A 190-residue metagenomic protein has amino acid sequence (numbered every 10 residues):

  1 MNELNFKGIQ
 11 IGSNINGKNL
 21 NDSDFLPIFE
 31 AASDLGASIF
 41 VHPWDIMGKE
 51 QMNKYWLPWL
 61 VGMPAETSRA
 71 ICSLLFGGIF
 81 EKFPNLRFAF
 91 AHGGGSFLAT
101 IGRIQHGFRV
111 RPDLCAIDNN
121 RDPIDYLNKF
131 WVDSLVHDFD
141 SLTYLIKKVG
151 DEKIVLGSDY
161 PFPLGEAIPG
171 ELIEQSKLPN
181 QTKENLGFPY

Functional and structural regions predicted by a protein language model:
N2-K153: Catalytic pocket-lining loop regions of alpha/beta-barrel enzymes, especially the amidohydrolase/enolase/GH5 lineages
L86, V132, V136-V155, P161-Y190: Mid-to-C-terminal alpha-helical segments outside catalytic/metal-binding sites
